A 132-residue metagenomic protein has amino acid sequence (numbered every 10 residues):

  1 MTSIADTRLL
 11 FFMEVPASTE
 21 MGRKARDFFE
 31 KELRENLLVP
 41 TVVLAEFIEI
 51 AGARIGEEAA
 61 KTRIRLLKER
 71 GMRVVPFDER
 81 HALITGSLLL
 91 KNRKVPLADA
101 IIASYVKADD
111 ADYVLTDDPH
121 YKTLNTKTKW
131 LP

Functional and structural regions predicted by a protein language model:
M1, L33-L37, G71-R73, D110-Y113: Short active-site oxyanion
M1-T2, A103-S104, A108-P132: Acidic, PIN/NYN-like endoribonuclease modules and their adjacent C-terminal/linker elements
M1-V39, A53-R65: Short, well-structured N-terminal submotif of metal-dependent ribonuclease cores
A5-D6, V39-T41, V95-P96, D118 (+1 more regions): Histidine- and aromatic-rich ligand-binding microenvironments
L10, L44, Y121-K122: A generic structural signal for short hydrophobic patches within well-formed alpha-helices
I64-L67, R73-F77, K94, K122-P132: Internal alpha/beta domain cores that form substrate/cofactor-binding pockets in large enzymes and binding proteins
R73-Y113: Active-site neighborhoods of divalent-metal-dependent phosphate/nucleic-acid chemistry enzymes
